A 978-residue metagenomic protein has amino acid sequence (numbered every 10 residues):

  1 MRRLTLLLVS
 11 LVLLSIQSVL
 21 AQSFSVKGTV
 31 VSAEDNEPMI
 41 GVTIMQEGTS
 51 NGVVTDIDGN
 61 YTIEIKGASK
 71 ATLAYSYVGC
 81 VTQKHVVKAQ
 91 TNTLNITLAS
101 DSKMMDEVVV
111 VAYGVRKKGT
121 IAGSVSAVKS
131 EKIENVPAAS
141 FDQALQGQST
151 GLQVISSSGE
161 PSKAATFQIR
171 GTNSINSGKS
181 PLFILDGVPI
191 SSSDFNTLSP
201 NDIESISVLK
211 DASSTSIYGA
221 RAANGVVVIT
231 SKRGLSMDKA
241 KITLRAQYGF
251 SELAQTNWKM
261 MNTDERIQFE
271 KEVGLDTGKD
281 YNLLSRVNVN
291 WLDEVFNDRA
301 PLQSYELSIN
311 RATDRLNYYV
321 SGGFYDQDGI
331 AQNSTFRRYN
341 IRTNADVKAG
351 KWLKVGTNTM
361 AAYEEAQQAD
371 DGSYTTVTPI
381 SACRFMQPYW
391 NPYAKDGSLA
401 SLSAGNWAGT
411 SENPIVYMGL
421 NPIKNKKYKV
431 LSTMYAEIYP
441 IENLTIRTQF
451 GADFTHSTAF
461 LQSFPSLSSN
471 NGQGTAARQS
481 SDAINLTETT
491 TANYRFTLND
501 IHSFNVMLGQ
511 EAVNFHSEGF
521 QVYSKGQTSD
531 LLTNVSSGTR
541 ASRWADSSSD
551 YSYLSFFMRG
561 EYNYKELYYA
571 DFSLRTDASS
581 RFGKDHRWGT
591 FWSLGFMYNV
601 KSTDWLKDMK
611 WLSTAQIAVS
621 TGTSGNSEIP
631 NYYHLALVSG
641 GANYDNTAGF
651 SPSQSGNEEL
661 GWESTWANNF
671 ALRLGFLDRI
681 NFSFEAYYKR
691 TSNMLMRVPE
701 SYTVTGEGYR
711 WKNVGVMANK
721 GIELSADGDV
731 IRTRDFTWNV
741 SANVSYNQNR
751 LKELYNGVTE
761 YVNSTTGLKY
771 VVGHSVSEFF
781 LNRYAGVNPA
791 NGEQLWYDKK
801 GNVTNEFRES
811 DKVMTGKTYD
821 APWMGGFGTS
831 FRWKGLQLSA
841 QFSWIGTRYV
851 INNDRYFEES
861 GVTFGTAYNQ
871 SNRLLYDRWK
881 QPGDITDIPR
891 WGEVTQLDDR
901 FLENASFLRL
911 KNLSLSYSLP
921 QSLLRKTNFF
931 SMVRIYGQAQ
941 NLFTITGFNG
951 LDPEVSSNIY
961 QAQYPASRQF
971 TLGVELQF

Functional and structural regions predicted by a protein language model:
M1-T343, V347-G356, M360-A362, A404 (+5 more regions): Short, small/polar-rich motifs associated with maturation and membrane association, primarily at protein termini
L7-L8, S308, N739, T818-G846 (+2 more regions): Conserved C-terminal beta-signal and adjacent last beta-strands/turns of outer-membrane beta-barrel proteins
G48, G350, Y439-I441, T497-N499 (+3 more regions): Residue-level recognition of beta-strand termini and adjacent short loop/turns
M104, G119, S236-V289, I330-S334 (+9 more regions): Surface-exposed loop/interface segments of Gram-negative outer-membrane beta-barrel transport/assembly proteins
Q153-S156, S216, K601-D608, S922-K926: Active-site phosphate-binding and catalytic loops of NTP-dependent enzymes
I203, I341-T343, E488, L554-G560 (+5 more regions): Extended, hydrophobic alpha-helical segments in both membrane/secreted and soluble proteins
S231, L307-R311, I341-V347, S432-I438 (+12 more regions): Residues on the lipid-exposed face of transmembrane beta-strands in outer-membrane beta-barrel proteins
A246, G322-D328, A570-S579, V619-T621 (+1 more regions): Transmembrane beta-strand segments that form the barrel wall of outer-membrane beta-barrel proteins
